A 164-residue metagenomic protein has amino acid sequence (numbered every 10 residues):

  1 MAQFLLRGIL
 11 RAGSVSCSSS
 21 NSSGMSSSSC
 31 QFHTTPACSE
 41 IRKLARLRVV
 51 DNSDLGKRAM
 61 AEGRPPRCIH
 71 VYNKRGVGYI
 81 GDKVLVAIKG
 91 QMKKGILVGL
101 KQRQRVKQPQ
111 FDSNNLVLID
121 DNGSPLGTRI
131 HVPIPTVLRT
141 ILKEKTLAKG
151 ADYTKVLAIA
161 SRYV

Functional and structural regions predicted by a protein language model:
A2-G63, Q104-V164: Low-complexity, rRNA-contacting terminal tracts
I41, G78-G81: Short, well-ordered loop/turn sites that connect or cap secondary structure elements
V49, V86-A87: A generic structural signal for residues embedded in beta-strands
L55, K74-G76, A87-K94, R103 (+1 more regions): Short, charged beta-turn/beta-strand-edge "cap" motif at the junction between a beta-strand and an adjacent loop
P66-V71, D82-K83, M92-Q102: Short beta-strand-centered aromatic/proline hotspots
V71-K74, K107: Short, conserved secondary-structure segments in the cores of folded domains
Y79, G90-M92, F111-S113: Short connector loops at helix/strand junctions that flank enzyme active sites, especially segments positioning acidic
I88-G90, G99-K101, V132-I134: A short beta-strand motif that forms part of the nucleic acid-binding face of small beta-barrel RNA-binding folds
